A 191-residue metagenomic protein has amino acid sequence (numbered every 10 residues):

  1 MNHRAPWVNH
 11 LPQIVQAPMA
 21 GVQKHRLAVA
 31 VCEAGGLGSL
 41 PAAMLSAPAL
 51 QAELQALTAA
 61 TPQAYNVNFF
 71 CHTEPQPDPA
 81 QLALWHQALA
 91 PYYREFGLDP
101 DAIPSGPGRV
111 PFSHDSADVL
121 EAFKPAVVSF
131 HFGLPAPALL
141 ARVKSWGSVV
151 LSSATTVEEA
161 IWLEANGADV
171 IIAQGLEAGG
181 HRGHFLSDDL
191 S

Functional and structural regions predicted by a protein language model:
M1-S191: Active-site entrance/lid segments in N-terminal catalytic domains of soluble metabolic enzymes
